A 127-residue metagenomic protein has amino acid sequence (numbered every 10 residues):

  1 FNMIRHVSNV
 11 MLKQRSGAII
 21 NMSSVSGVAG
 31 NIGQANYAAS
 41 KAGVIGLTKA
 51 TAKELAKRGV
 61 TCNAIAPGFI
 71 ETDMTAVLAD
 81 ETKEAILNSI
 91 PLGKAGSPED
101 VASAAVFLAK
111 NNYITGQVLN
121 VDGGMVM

Functional and structural regions predicted by a protein language model:
N2, H6-A18: A short helix-coil junction within the Rossmann-fold of NAD(P)-dependent oxidoreductases
I4, S40, T48: Active-site helix of classical SDR
N9, K53-K57: Alpha-helical segment proximal to the catalytic Tyr-Lys
S24: Residue(s) in the substrate-gating loop at a strand-loop-helix junction that position the organic substrate next
V28, I45, A66-V77: Short, flexible catalytic-loop segment of classical short-chain dehydrogenase/reductase
A29-A35, K57-R58, G93: Active-site loop immediately N-terminal to the catalytic Tyr-X3-Lys motif of short-chain dehydrogenase/reductase
A56, T61, T115-G116: Short, small/polar-rich loop/turn modules that mediate ligand/substrate recognition or access, typified
K94-V121, V126: C-terminal substrate-recognition "lid" of short-chain dehydrogenase/reductases
